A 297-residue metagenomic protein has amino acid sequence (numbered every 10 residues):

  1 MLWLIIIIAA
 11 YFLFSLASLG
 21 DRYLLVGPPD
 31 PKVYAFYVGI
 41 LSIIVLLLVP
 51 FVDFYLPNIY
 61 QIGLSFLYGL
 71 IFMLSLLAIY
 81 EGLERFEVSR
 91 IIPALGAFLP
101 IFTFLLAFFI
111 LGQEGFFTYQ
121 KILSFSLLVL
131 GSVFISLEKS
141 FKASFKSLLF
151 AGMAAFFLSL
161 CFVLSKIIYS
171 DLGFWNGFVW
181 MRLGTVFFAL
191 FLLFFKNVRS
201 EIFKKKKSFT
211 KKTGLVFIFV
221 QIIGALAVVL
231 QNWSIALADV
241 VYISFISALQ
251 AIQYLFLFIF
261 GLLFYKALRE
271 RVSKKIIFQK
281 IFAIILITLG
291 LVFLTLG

Functional and structural regions predicted by a protein language model:
M1-G297: Polytopic alpha-helical membrane proteins, predominantly small-molecule transporters/carriers
